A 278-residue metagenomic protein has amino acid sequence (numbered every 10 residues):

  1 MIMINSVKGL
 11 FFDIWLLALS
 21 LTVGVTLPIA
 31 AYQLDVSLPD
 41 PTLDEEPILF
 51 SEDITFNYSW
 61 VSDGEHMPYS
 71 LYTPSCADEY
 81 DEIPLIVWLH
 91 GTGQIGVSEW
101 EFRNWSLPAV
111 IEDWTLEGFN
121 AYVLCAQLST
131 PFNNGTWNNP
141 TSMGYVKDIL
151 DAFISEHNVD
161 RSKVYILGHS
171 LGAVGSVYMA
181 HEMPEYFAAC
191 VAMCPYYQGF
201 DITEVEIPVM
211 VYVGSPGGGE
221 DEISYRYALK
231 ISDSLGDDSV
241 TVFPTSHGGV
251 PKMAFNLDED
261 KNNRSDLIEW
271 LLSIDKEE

Functional and structural regions predicted by a protein language model:
S6-L85, L167-V174, V191, I231-V242 (+2 more regions): A domain-start/cap signature at the N-terminus of enzymes
A77-I83, T92-N133: Short substrate-entry loop that stabilizes the transition state in hydrolases
P84, L89-G91, V213-G214: The conserved beta1-alpha1 loop
F102-W114, I149, C194-I202: Alpha-helical scaffolding within the catalytic cores of extracellular/periplasmic polymer-degrading hydrolases
F119, T203-V209: Short, proline-enriched alpha-helix->beta-strand connector loops that line the catalytic pocket of alpha/beta-hydrolase
G135-H157: Alpha/beta-hydrolase active-site loop
E156, S162-E204: Primarily recognizes the serine-hydrolase "nucleophile elbow" in alpha/beta-hydrolase and SGNH/GDSL folds
M210-E278: C-terminal catalytic histidine-bearing segment of alpha/beta-hydrolase fold enzymes
